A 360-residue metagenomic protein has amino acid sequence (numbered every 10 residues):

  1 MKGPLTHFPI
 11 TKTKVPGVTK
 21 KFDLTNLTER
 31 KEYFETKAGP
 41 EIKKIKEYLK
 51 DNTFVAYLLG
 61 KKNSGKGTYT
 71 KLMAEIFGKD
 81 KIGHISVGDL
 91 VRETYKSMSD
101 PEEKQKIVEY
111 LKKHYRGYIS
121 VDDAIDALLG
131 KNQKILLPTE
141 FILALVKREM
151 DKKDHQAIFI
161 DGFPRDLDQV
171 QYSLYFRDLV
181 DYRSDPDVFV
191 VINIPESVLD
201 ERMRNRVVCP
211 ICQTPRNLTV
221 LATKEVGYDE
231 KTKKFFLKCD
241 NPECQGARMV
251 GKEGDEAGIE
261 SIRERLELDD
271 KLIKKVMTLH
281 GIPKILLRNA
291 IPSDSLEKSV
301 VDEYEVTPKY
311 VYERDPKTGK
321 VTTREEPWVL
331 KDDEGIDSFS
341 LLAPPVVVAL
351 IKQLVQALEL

Functional and structural regions predicted by a protein language model:
M1-L360: Glycine-rich phosphate-binding loop of ATP-dependent small-molecule kinases
